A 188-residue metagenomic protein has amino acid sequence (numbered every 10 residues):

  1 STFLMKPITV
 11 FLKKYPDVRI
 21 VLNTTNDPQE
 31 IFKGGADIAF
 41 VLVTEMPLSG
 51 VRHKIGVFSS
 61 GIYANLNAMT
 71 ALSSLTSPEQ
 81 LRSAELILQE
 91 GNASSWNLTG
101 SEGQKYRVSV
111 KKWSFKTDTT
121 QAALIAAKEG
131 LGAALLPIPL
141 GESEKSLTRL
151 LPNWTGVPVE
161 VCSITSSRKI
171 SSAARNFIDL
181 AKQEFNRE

Functional and structural regions predicted by a protein language model:
S1-L48: Central regulatory/effector-binding core of bacterial HTH transcription factors
F3, K169-Q183: Short amphipathic alpha-helical coupling segments at ligand-binding clamshell hinges and other catalytic/signaling
L12, L140-G141, A181: Hydrophobic C-terminal alpha-helix "anchor/cap" residues
K33, E45-E160, N186-E188: C-terminal regulatory
E160-I170: A bilobed periplasmic-binding-protein/Venus flytrap-type ligand-binding module shared by bacterial periplasmic
